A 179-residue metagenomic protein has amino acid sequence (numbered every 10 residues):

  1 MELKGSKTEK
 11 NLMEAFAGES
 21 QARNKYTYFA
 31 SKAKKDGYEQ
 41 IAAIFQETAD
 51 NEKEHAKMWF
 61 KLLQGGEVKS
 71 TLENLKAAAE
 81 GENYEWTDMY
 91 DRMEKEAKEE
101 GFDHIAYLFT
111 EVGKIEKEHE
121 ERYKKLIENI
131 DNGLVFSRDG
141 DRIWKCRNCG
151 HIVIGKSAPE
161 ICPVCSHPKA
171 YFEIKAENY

Functional and structural regions predicted by a protein language model:
M1-Y179: Non-heme di-metal
